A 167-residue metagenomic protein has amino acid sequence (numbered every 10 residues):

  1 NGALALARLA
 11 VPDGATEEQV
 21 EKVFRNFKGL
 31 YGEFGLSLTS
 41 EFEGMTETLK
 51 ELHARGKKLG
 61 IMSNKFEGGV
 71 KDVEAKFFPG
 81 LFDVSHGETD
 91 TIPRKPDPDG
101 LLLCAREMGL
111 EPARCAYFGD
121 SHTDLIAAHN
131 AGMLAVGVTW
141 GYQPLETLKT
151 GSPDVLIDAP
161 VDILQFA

Functional and structural regions predicted by a protein language model:
N1-E47, E51-R55, G68-K71: N-terminal helical cap/lid subdomain that shapes the substrate entry/recognition surface in HAD-like hydrolases
E18, E51-K57, F66-A167: Asp-based, Mg2+/Mn2+-dependent phosphohydrolase catalytic module
